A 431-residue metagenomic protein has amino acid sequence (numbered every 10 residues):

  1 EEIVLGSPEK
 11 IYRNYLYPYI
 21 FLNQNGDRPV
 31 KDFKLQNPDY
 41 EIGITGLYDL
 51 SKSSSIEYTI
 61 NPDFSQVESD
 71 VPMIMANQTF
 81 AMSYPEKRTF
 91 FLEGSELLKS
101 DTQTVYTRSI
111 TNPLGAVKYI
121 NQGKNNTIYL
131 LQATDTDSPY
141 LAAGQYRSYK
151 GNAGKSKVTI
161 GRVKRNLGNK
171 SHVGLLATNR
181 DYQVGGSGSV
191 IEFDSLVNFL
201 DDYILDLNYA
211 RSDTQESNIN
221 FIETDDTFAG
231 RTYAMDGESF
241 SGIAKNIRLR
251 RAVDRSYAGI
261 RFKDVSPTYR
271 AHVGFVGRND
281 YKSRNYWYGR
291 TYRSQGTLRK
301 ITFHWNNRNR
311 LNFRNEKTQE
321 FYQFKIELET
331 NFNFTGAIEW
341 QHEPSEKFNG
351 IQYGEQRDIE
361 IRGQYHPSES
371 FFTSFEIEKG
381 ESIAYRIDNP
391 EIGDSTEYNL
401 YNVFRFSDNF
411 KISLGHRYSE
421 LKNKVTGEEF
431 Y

Functional and structural regions predicted by a protein language model:
E1-K164, G174, G185: Structural preference for beta-rich elements and adjacent junctions enriched in aromatics
K10-N14, N169, R299-I301: A short, polar/charged loop/turn motif at coil->beta-strand junctions and beta-hairpin connectors
I20, Y48, I60, L92 (+11 more regions): Hydrophobic side chains in beta-strands
F21-N23, D49-S53, T59-S65, K124 (+8 more regions): An acidic- and aromatic-residue-enriched active-site/binding cleft used to recognize and process polar
N25-D32, D39-I42, A143-Y146, G174-N179 (+6 more regions): Glycine- and acidic
F33-K34, Q78, T107-I110, R147-G154 (+6 more regions): Alpha-helix capping and helix-loop boundary segments enriched in small/acidic/polar residues
L50, S156-R211: Transmembrane beta-barrel wall of Gram-negative outer-membrane proteins
N112-L114, L196-L200, L205-Y431: Exposed, low-structure sequence patches enriched in small/polar residues
